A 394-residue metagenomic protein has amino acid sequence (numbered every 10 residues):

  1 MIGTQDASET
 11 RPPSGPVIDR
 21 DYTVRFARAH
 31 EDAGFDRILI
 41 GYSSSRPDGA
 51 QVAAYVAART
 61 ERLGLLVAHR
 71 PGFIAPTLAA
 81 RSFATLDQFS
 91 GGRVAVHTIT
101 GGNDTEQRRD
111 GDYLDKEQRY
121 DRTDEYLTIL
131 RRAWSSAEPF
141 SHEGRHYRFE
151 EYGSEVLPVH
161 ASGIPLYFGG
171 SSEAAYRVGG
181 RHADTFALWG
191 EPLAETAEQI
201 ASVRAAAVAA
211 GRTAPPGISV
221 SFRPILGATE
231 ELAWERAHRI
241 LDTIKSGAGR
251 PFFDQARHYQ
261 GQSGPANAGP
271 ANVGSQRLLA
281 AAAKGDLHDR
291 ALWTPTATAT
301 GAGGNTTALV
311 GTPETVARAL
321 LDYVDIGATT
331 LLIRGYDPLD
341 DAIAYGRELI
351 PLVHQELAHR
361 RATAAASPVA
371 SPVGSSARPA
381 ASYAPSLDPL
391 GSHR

Functional and structural regions predicted by a protein language model:
M1-G64, E117, V159-I164: N-terminal beta1-alpha1-beta2 module of alpha/beta enzyme domains
M1-I2, I38-I40, G64-H69, V94-T98 (+4 more regions): Hydrophobic faces of well-ordered beta-strands that scaffold small-molecule active sites in alpha/beta enzyme cores
G3-T4, D110, K116-H160, L193-V324 (+1 more regions): An alpha-helical appendage that flanks or caps ligand/catalytic pockets
G15-A29, F168-V178, A237-R239, L309-Y323: Short, acidic/polar
R28-D32, A53-R62, F83, D87-V94 (+4 more regions): Acidic (Asp/Glu)-rich catalytic clusters
H30, G34, V56, L86 (+8 more regions): Conserved, mostly hydrophobic/aromatic
F35-R37, T60-L65, S90-V94, S136-E138 (+5 more regions): Short, well-ordered coil/turn segments that N-cap beta-strands
G49-R70, R122-Y126, A205-A210, Y345-A362: Alpha-helix-loop-beta-strand connector modules within alpha/beta enzyme cores
